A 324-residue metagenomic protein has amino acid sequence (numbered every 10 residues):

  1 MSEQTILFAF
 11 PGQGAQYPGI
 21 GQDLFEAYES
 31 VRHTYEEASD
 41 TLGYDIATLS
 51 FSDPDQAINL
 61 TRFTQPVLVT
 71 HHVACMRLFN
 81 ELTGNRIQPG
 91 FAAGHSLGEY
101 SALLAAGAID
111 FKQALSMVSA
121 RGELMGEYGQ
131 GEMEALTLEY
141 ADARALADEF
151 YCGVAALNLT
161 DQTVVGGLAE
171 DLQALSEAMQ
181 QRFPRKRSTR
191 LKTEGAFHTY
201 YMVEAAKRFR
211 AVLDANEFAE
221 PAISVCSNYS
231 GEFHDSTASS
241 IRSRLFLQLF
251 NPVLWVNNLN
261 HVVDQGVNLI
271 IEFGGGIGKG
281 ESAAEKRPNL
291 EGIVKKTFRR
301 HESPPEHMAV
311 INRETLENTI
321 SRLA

Functional and structural regions predicted by a protein language model:
S2-A145, E272-R322: FabD-like malonyl-/acyl-CoA
Q13-G14, L42, A105-S239, L247: Alpha/beta catalytic cores of group-transfer enzymes, especially the acyltransferase/condensing modules of polyketide
G21, F25-E26, A47, N59 (+11 more regions): Generic, ordered loop/turn and secondary-structure boundary motif
G21-Q22, E36, A47, D148 (+3 more regions): Bulky hydrophobic/aromatic packing residues
T70-R77, S116, E170, K207 (+1 more regions): Short, contiguous clusters of charged residues that form electrostatic/catalytic patches at enzyme active sites, used
R185-E281, E285-G292, K296-R300, E314-T319: Acyltransferase
